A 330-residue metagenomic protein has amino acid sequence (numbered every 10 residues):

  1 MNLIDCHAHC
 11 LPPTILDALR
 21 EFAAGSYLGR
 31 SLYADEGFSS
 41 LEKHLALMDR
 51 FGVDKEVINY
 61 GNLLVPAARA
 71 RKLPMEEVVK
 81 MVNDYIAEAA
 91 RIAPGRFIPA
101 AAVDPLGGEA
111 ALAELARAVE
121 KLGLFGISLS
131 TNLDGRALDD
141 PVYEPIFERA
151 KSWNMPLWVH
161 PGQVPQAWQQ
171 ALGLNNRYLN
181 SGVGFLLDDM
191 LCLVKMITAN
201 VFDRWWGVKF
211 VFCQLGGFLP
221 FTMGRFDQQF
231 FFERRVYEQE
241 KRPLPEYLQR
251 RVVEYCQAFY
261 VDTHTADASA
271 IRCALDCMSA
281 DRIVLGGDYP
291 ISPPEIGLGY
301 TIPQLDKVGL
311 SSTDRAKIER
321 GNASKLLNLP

Functional and structural regions predicted by a protein language model:
M1-C6, L11-K55, D84-E88, I92 (+7 more regions): Mid-to-C-terminal alpha-helical segments outside catalytic/metal-binding sites
C10, G61, P105, P161-A167 (+1 more regions): Short glycine-enriched loops at secondary-structure junctions
T14-L19, R69-A70, Q169-L172, T222-F226 (+3 more regions): Short aromatic-enriched loop/helix-cap "lid" or pocket-rim segments at secondary-structure transitions that line
L28-G37, K43-A70, R96-D104, F125-L129 (+1 more regions): Divalent metal-dependent hydrolysis catalytic cores, especially in the metallo-beta-lactamase
G29-G37, E76-E77, N180-D189, Q239-P243 (+1 more regions): A short acidic, glycine-rich active-site loop that binds or catalyzes chemistry on phosphate/adenosine moieties
N62-E76, E109, N175-Y178: Surface-exposed, active-site-proximal loop segments in enzymatic domains
V78-R96, E144, R149-V159: Alpha-helix-loop-beta-strand connector modules within alpha/beta enzyme cores
V119-R282: Catalytic pocket-lining loop regions of alpha/beta-barrel enzymes, especially the amidohydrolase/enolase/GH5 lineages
